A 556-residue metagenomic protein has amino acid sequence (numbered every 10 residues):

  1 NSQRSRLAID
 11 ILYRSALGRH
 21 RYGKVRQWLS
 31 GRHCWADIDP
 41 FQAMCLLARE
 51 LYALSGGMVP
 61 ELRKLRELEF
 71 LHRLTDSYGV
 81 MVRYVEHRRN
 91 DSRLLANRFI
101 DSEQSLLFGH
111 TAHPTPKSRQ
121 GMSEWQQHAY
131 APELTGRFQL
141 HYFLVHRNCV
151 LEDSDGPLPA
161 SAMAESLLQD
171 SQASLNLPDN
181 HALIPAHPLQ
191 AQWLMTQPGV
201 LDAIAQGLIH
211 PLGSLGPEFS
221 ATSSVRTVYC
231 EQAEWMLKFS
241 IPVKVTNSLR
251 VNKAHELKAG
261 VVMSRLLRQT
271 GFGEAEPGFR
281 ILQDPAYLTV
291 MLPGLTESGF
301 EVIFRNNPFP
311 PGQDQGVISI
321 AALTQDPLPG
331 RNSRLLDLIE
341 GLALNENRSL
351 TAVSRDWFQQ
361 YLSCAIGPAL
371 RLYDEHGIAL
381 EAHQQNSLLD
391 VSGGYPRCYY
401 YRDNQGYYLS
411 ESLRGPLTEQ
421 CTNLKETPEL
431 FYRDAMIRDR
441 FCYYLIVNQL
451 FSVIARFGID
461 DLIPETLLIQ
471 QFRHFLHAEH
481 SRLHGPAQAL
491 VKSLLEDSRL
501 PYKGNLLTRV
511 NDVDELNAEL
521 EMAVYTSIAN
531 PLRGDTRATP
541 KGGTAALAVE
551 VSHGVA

Functional and structural regions predicted by a protein language model:
N1-C364, S392-A556: Nucleotide/phosphate-binding site architecture used for ATP/NTP-dependent chemistry
I366-L370: Short C-lobe core helix of eukaryotic-like protein kinase catalytic domains
R371-H376: Protein kinase catalytic-loop region centered on the HRD/HxD motif
G377-E381: Catalytic-loop of the protein kinase fold
H383-Q385: Canonical protein kinase catalytic loop motif
S387-L389: Hydrophobic residue at the +6 position relative to the catalytic HRD Asp in the kinase catalytic loop
